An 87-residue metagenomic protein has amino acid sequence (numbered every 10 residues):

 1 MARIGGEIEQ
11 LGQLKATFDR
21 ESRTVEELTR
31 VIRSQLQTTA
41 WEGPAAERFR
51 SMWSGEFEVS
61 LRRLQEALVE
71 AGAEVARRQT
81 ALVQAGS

Functional and structural regions predicted by a protein language model:
M1-S87: N-terminal secretion-targeting helices of virulence/extracellular proteins, encompassing both classical Sec signal
